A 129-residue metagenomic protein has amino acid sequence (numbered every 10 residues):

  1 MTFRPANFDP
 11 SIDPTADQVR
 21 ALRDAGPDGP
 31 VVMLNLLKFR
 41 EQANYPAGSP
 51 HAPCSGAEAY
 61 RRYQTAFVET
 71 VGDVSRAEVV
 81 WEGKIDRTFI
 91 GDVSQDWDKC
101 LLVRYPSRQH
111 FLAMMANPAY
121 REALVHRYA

Functional and structural regions predicted by a protein language model:
M1-D98, P106, H110: Short S/T/G/P-rich N-terminal loop/turn motif that feeds into the first structured element of a domain
Y105-P106, M115: Ligand-binding pocket scaffold of soluble enzyme catalytic domains
A113-A119: Short amphipathic alpha-helices in soluble, non-transmembrane regions that often serve as interface/regulatory elements
A119-V125: A common structural junction motif
R127-A129: Short, intrinsically disordered, charge-balanced linker/junction segments flanking boundaries in proteins
